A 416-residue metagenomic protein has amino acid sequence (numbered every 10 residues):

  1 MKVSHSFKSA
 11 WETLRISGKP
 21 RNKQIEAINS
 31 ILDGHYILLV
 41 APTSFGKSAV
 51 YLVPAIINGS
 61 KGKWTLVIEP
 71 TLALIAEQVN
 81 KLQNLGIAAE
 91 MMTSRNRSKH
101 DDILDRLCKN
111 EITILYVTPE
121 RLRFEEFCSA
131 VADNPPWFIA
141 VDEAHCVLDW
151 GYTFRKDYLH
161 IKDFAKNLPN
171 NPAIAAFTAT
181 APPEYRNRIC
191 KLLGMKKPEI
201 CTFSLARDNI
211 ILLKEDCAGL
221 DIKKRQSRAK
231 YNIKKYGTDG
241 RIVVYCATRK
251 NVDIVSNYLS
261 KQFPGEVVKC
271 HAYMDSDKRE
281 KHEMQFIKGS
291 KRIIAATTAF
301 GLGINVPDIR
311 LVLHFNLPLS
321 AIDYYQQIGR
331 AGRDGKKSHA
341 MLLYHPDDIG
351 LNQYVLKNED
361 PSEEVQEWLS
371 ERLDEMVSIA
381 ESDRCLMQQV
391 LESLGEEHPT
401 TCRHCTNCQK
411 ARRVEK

Functional and structural regions predicted by a protein language model:
V3-A10, K19-I25, N29-S48, P54-G59 (+3 more regions): Helicase motor core with emphasis on the C-terminal RecA-like subdomain
S6-T13, D308, R372-M376, Q389: A general alpha-helix detector
I16: A short glycine/serine-rich beta->alpha loop
G265, N358-K416: C-terminal accessory/connector segments of nucleic-acid motor ATPases
